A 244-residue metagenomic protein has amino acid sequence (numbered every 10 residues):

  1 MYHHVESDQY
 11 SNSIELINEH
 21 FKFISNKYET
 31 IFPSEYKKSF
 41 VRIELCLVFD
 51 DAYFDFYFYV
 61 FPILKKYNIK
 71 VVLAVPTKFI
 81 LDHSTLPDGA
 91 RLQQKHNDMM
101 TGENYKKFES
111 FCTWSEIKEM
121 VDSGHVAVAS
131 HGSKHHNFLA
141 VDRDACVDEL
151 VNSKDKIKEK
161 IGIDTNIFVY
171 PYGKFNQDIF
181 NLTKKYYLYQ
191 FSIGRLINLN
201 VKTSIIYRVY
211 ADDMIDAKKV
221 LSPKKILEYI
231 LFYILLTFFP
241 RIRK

Functional and structural regions predicted by a protein language model:
M1-D8, I43-L45, K65-K174, I206: Metal-dependent polysaccharide deacetylase catalytic core of the NodB/CE4 family, i.e., the active-site-bearing domain
M1-V48, F54-Y57, S123, A140-K244: C-terminal active-site subregion of NodB/CE4 polysaccharide deacetylases
D50, L64: Hydrophobic/aromatic pocket-lining and membrane-interface residues
Y53-F54, K134: Short active-site segment of divalent metal-dependent hydrolases/proteases that encodes the spacing between
F61: Eukaryote-biased recognition of electropositive, low-complexity segments and basic polyanion/acidic-motif-binding
